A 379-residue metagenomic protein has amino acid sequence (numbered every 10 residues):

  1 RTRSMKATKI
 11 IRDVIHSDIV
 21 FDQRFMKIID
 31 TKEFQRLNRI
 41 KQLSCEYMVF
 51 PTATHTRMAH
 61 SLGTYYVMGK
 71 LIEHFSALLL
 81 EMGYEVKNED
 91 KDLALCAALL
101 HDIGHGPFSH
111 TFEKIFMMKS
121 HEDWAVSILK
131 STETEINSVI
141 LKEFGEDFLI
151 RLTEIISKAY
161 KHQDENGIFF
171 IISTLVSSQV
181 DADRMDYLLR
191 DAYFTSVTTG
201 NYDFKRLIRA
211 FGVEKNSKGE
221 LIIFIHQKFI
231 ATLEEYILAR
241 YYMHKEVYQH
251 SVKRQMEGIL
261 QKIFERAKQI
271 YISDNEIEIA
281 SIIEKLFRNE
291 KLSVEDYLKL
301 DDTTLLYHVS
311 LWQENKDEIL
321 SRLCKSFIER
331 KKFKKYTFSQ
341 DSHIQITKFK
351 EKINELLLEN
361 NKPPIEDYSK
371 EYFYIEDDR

Functional and structural regions predicted by a protein language model:
R1-L95, I103, P107-R379: Histidine-centered, transition-metal-coordinating active-site segments
